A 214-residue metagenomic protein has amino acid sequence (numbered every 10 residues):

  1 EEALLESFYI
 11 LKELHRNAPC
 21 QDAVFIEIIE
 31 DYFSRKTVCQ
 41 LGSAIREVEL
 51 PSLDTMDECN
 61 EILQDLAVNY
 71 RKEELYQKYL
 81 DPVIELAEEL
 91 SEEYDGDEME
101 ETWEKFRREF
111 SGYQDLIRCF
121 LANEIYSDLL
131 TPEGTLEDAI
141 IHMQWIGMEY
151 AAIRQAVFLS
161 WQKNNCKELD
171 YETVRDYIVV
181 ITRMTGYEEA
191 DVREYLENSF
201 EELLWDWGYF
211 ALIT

Functional and structural regions predicted by a protein language model:
E2-T214: Hydrophobic, aromatic-lined core segments that form the binding pocket/scaffold for planar heteroaromatic ligands
